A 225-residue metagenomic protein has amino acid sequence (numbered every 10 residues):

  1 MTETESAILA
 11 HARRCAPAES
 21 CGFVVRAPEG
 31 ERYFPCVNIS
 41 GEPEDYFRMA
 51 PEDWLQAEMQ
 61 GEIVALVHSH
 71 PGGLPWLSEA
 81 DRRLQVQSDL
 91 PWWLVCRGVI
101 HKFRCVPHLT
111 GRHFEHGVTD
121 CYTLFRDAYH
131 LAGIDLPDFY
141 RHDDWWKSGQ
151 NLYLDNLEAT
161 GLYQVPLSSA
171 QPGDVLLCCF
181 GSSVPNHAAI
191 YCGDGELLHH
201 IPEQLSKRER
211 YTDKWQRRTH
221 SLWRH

Functional and structural regions predicted by a protein language model:
M1-A65, P71-F103: Conserved beta-strand-loop surface patch within small alpha/beta domains used for substrate/adaptor or ligand engagement
R32-Y33, L197, L222: Generic preference for hydrophobic
T110-E115: Second-shell loop/turn segments in exported
H116-A132: Active-site nucleophilic cysteine motif
L136-R141: Surface-exposed patches in mature extracellular/periplasmic domains of secreted proteins
H142-S206, Y211-T212: ...with weaker cross-activation on analogous glycine-rich loops/strands in unrelated enzymes
E209-H225: Glycine- and charge-enriched low-complexity intrinsically disordered segments
